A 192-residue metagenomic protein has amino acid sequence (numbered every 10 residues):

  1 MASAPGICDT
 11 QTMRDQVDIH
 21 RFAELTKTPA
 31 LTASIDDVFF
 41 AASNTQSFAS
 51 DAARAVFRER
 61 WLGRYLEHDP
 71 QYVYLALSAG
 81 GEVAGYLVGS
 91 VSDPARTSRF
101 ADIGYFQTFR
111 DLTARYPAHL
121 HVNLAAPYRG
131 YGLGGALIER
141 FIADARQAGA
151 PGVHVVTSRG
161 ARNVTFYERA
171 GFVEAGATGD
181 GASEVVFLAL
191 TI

Functional and structural regions predicted by a protein language model:
A2-A30, D37, A41: Conserved N-terminal entry element of GNAT/NAT acetyltransferase domains
R21, A33-A52, R64-Y65: Helix-loop element at the rim of GNAT/NAT acetyltransferase active sites that forms part of the acceptor-substrate
S50-V73, S78-A79, V88: Active-site rim helix/loop that mediates acceptor-substrate recognition in acyltransferases
V88-V122: Conserved acyl-donor/pantetheine-binding loop and adjacent beta-alpha core of acyl/acetyltransferases and related
S92-P94, H154-T157, E168, V173-F187: Conserved catalytic-core motifs of GNAT/GCN5-like acyltransferases
Y116-A118, A145-S158: Conserved GNAT acetyl-CoA-binding A-motif
L120, L124-R129, H154-V164, D180-S183: Conserved beta-strand-loop-alpha-helix junction that forms the acyl-donor binding cleft
H121, G130-D144, E168-R169: Conserved acetyl-CoA-binding loop-helix of GNAT-fold acetyltransferases
